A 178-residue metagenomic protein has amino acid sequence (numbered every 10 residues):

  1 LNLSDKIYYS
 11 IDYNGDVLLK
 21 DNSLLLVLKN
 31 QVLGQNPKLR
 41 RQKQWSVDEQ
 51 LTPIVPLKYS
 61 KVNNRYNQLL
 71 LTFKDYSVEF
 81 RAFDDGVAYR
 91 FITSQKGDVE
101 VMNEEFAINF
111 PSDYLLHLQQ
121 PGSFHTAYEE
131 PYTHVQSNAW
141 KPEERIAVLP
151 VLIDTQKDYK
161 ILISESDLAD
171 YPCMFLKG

Functional and structural regions predicted by a protein language model:
L1-G178: N-terminal accessory beta-strand-rich subdomains and adjacent acidic, glycine-rich linkers that precede catalytic cores
